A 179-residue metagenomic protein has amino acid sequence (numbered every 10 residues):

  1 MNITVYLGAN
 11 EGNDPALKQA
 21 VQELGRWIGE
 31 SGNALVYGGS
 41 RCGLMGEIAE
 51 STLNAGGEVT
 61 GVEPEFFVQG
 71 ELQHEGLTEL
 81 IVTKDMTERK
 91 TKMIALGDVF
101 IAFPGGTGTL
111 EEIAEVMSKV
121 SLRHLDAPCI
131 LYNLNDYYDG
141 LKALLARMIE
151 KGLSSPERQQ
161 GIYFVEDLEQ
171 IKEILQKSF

Functional and structural regions predicted by a protein language model:
M1-L96, N135-E169, E173-F179: A cross-family phosphate/adenosyl-ligand binding-site feature
G39, E63, T83-K84, F103-G105 (+3 more regions): Short beta->alpha connector loops at strand-helix junctions that form conserved, small/polar/Pro-enriched
K90-L122, I130: Active-site/ligand-binding-proximal alpha/beta "capping" segment
P104, A114-H124, L145, I149-G152 (+1 more regions): Short, well-ordered alpha-helical segments in soluble proteins
